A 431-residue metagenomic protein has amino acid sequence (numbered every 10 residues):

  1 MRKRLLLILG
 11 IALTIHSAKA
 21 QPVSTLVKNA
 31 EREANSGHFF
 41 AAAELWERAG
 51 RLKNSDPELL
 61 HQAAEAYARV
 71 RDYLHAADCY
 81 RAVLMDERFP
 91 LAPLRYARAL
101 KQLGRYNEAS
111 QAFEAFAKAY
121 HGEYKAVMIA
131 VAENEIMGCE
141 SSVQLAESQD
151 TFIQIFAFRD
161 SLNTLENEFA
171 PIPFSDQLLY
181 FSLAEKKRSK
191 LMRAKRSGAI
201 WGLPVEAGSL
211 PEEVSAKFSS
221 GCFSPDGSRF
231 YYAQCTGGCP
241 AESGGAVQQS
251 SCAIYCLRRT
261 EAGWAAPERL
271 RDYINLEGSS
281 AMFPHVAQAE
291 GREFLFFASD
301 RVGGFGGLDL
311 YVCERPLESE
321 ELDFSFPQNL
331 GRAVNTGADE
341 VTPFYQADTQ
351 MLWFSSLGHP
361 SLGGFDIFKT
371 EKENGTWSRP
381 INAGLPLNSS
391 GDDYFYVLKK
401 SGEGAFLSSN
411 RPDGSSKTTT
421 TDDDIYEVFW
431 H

Functional and structural regions predicted by a protein language model:
Q21-L52, E65: Alpha-helical segment of the N-proximal tetratricopeptide repeat
S24, R95, Q102, Y106-E108 (+2 more regions): Short, conserved micro-motifs composed of acidic
N35-S36, R69, Q102, S142: Register position in tetratricopeptide repeats
N54, E87-R88, H121: Short coil turns that delineate tetratricopeptide repeat
